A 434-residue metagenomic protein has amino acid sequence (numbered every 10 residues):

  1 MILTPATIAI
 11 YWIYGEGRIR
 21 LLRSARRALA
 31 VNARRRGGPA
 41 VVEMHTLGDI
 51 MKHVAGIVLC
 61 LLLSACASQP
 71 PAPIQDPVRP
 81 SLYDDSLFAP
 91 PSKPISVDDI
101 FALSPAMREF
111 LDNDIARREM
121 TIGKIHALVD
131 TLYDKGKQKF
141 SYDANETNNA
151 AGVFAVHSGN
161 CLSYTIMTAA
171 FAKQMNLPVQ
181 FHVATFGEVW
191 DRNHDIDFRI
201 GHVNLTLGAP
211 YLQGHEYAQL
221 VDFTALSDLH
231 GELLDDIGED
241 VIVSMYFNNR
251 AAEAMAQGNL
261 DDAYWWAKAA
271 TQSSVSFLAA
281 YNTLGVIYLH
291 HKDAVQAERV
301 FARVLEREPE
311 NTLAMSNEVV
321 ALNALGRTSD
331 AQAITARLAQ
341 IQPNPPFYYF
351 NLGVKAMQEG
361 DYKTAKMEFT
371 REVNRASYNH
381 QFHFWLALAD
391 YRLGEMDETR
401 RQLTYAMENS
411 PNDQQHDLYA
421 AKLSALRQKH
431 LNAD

Functional and structural regions predicted by a protein language model:
S64-A65: C-terminal motif of bacterial Sec signal peptides marking the signal peptidase cleavage site
P91-A151: Secondary-structure boundary elements
D143-Y281, V295-R307: Long, contiguous interaction/recruitment modules in multidomain scaffold/adaptor proteins
N249, T283, N317, N351 (+2 more regions): Canonical tetratricopeptide repeat
S273, R307, Q340-I341, R375-A376 (+1 more regions): Structural marker of alpha-solenoid helical repeat scaffolds
